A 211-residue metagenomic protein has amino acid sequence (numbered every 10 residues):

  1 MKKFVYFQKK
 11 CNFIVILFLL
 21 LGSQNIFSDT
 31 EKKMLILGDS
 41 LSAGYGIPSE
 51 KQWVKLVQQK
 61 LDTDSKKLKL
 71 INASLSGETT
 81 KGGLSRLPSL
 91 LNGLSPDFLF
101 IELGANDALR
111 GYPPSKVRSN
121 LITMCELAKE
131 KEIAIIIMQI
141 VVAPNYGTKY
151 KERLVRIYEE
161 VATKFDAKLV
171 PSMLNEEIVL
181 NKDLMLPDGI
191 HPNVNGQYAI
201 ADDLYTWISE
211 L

Functional and structural regions predicted by a protein language model:
K2-I14: Bacterial N-terminal signal peptides that target proteins for export
N12-G22: Bacterial N-terminal signal peptides
N25-S76, R86-S95: Serine-esterase "nucleophile elbow" of acetyl-processing enzymes
D29, L84-L211: Alpha-helical cap/lid subdomain in secreted, periplasmic, or secretory-pathway luminal O-acyl-processing enzymes
G38-D39, G77, G104, N193: Conserved G/P- and acidic residue-centered "switch" motifs that form tight phosphate/ATP-binding loops in soluble
A43, T79, P144: Flexible, glycine-rich phosphate/dinucleotide-binding loops and adjacent beta-alpha linkers at cofactor/substrate
G46, I71-T79, A108-Y112, G189: Acidic/histidine-rich helix-loop elements that form or flank divalent-metal/phosphate-binding sites at the catalytic
